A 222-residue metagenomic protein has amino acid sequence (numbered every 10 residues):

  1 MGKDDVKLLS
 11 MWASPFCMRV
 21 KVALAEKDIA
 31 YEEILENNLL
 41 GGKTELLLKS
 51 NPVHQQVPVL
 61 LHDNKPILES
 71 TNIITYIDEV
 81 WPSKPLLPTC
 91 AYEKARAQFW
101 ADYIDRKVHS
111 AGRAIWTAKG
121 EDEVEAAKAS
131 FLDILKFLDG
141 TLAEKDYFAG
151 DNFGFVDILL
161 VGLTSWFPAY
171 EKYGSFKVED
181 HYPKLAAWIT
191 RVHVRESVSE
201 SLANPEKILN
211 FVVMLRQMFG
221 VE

Functional and structural regions predicted by a protein language model:
M1-F148, N152, Q217-G220: GST-like domain detector, emphasizing the conserved glutathione-binding G-site in the N-terminal thioredoxin-like
N37, F155, P205: Short, solvent-exposed turn/loop segments enriched in Gly/Ser/Thr/Pro and often Arg
D78-P82, D105, A143, T164 (+3 more regions): Hydrophobic/aromatic-lined pockets within catalytic cores
G140-D151, G174-F176, E196-L202: Surface-exposed helix-capping loop/turn segments at secondary-structure junctions
G150-A186: GST superfamily/GST-like fold recognition
D180-E206: A contiguous, mid-protein "functional segment" used to position or interact with cofactors/ions or partner subunits
N204-E222: Acidic/histidine-enriched, glycine/proline-rich intrinsically disordered or flexible terminal extensions
